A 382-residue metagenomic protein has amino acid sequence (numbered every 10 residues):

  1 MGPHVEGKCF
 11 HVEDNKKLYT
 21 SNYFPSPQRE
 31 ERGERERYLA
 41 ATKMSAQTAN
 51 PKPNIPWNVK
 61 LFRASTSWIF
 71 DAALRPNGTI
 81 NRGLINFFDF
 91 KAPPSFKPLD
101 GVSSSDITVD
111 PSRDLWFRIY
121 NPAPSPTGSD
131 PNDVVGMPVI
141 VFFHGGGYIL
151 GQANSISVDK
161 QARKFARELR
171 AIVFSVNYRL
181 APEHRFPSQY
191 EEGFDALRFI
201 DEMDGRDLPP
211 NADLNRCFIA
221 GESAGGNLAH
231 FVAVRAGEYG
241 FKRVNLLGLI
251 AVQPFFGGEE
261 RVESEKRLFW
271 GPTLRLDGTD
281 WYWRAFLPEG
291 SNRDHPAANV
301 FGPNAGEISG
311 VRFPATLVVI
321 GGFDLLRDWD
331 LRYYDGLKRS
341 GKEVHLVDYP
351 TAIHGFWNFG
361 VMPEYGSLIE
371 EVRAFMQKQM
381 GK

Functional and structural regions predicted by a protein language model:
M1-T42: Intrinsically disordered, low-complexity basic segments at termini and long loops, enriched in Pro/Gly and/or Arg/Ser
K43-K382: Alpha/beta-hydrolase superfamily serine-hydrolase fold, recognizing
